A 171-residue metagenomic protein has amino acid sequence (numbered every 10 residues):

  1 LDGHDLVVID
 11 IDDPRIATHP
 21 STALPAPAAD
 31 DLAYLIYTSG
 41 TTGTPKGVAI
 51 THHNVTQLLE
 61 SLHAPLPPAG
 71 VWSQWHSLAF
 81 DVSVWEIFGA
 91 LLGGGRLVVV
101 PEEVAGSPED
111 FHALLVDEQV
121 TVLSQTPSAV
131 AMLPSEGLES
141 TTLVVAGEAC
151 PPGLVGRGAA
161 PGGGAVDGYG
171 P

Functional and structural regions predicted by a protein language model:
L1-R15, E139: Structural core segment of the AMP-binding/adenylate-forming
H19-P171: Motif- and composition-driven signal specific to adenylation
